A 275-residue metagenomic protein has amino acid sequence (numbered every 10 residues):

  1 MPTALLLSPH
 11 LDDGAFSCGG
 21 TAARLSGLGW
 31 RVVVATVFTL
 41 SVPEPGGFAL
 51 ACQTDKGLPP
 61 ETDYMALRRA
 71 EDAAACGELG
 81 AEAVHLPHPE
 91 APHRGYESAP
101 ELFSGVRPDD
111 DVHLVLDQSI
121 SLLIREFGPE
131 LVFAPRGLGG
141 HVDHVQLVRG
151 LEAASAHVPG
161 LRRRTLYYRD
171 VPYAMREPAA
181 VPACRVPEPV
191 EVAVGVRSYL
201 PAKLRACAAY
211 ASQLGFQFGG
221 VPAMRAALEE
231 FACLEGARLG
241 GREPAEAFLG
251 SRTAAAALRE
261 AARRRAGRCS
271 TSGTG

Functional and structural regions predicted by a protein language model:
M1-P159: Active-site beta-strand->loop->alpha-helix modules in alpha/beta enzyme cores, enriched in Gly/His/Asp(Glu)
P2, T62, R68-H88, G95-L102 (+4 more regions): The feature marks non-catalytic terminal segments
